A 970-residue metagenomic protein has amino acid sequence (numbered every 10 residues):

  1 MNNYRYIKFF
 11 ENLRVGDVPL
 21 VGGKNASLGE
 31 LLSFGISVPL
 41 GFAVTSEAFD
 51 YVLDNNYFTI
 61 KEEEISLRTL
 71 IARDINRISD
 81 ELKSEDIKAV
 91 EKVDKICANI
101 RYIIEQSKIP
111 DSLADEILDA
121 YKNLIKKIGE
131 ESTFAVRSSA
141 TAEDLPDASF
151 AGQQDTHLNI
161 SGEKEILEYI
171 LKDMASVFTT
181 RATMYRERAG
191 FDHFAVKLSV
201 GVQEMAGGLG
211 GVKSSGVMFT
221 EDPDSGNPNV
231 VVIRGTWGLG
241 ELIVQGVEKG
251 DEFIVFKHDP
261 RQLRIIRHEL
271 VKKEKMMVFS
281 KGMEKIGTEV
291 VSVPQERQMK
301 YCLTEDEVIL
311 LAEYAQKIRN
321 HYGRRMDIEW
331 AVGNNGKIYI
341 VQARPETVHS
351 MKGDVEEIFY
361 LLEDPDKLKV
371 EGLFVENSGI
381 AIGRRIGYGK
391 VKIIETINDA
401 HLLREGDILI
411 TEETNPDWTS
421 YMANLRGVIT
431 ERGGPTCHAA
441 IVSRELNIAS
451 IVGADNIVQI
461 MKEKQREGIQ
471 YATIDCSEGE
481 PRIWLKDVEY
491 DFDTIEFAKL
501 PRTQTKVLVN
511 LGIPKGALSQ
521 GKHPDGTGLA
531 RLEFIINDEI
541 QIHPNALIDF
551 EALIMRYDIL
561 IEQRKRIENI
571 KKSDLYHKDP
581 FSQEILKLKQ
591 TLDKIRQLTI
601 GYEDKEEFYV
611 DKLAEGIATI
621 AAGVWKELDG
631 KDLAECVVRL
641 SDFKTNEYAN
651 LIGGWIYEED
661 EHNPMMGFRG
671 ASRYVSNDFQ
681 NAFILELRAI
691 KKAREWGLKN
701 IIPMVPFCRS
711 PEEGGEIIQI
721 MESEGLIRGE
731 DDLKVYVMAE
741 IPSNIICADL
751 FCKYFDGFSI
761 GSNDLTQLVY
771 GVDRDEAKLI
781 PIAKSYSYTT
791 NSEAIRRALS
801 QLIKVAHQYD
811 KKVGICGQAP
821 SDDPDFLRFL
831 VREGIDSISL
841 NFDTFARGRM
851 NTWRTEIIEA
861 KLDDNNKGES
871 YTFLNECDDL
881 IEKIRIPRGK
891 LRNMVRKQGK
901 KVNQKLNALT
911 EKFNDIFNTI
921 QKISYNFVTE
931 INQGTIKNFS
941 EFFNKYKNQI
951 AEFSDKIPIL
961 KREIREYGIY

Functional and structural regions predicted by a protein language model:
M1-S199, Q298-D306, R319, G323 (+13 more regions): N-terminal beta-alpha lobe that positions the nucleotide/phosphoryl donor in ATP/NTP-coupled carboxylate activation
N56-T59, N335, P345-S350, F374-I408 (+3 more regions): Acidic, glycine-rich flexible loop/linker segments
A135, A140-F150, Q154-H157, S199 (+3 more regions): Conserved alpha/beta-domain cores
A151-M184, G210-G282, V341-E376, L425-E431 (+3 more regions): Extended active-site and interfacial segments that coordinate phosphate-rich ligands in large catalytic machineries
G152, G323-V348: Conserved metal-phosphate-binding beta-hairpin within the catalytic cores of diverse ATP-dependent phosphoryl-transfer
D192-E221: Structured beta-strand/loop patches that form or line metal/cofactor-binding pockets in enzymes
R234-D327, Y557, F581, I585-L586 (+1 more regions): Conserved catalytic alpha/beta cores of large enzymes that bind or transform nucleotide phosphates and polynucleotides
L874-Y970: Long, low-complexity or tandemly repetitive, helically biased scaffold regions used for multimeric assembly/adhesion
